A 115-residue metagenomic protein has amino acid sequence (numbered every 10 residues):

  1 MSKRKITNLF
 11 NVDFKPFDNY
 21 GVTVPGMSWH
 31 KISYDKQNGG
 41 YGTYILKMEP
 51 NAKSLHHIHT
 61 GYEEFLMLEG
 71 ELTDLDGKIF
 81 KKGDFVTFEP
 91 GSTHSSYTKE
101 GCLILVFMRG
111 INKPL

Functional and structural regions predicted by a protein language model:
M1-G40: A short, N-terminal "cap"/entry segment at the start of jelly-roll beta-barrel domains of the cupin/DSBH fold
S28-H59, E89-T93: Conserved short histidine dyad/triad with adjacent acidic residue
G40-Y41, I58-T60, K78-I79, T98-E100: Short glycine/proline-enriched turns and hinge-like loops at secondary-structure junctions
E49-N51, T73, R109: Solvent-exposed residues in well-ordered beta-strands and their adjoining turns, especially edge/terminal strands
H59-L75: Glycine- and acidic-residue-biased ligand/ion/polar-headgroup-sensing regions
D74-H94: Short acidic-glycine-tyrosine-enriched beta hairpin
P90-L115: Ligand-binding loop in jelly-roll beta-barrel domains
